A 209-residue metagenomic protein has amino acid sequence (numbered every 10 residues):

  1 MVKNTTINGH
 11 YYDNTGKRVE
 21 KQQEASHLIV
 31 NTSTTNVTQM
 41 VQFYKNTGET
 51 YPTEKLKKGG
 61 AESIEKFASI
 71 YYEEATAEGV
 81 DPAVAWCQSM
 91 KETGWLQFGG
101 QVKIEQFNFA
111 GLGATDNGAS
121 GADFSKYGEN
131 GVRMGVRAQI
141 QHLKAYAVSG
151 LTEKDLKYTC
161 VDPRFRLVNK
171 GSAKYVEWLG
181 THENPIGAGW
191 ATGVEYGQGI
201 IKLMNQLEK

Functional and structural regions predicted by a protein language model:
M1-Q23: Extracellular adhesion/carbohydrate-binding repeat motifs centered on closely spaced tryptophans
K21-K209: Catalytic cores of secreted/periplasmic lytic hydrolases that degrade extracellular macromolecules
